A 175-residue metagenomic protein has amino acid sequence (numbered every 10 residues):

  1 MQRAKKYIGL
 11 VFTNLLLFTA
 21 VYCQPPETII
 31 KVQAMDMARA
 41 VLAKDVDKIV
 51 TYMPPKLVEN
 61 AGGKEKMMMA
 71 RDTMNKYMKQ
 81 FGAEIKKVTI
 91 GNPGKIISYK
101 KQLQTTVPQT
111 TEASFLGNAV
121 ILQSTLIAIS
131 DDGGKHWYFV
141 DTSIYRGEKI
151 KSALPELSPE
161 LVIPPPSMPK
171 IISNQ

Functional and structural regions predicted by a protein language model:
M1-Y7: Positively charged n-region of N-terminal signal peptides that target proteins for export
G9-T19: Bacterial N-terminal signal peptides
F12, A38, K56: Generic anion/oxyanion-binding catalytic loop in active/binding sites
A20-A43: Short, low-complexity N-terminal intrinsically disordered segments enriched in polar/charged residues
K31, D47-Q104: Short solvent-exposed beta->alpha transition segments
K95-Q175: Exposed beta-sheet edge and beta->alpha loop/turn motif
